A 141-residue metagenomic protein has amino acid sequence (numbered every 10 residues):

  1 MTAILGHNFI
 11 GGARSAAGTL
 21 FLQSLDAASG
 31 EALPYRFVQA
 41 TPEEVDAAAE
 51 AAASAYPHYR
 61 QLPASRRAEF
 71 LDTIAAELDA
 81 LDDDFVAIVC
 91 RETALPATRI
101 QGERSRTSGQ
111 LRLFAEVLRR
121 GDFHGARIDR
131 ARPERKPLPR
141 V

Functional and structural regions predicted by a protein language model:
M1-P137: N-terminal Rossmann-like NAD(P)+-binding subdomain of aldehyde/semialdehyde dehydrogenases
P139-V141: Donor nucleotide-activated moiety binding/catalytic core segment of transferases that use nucleotide-activated donors
